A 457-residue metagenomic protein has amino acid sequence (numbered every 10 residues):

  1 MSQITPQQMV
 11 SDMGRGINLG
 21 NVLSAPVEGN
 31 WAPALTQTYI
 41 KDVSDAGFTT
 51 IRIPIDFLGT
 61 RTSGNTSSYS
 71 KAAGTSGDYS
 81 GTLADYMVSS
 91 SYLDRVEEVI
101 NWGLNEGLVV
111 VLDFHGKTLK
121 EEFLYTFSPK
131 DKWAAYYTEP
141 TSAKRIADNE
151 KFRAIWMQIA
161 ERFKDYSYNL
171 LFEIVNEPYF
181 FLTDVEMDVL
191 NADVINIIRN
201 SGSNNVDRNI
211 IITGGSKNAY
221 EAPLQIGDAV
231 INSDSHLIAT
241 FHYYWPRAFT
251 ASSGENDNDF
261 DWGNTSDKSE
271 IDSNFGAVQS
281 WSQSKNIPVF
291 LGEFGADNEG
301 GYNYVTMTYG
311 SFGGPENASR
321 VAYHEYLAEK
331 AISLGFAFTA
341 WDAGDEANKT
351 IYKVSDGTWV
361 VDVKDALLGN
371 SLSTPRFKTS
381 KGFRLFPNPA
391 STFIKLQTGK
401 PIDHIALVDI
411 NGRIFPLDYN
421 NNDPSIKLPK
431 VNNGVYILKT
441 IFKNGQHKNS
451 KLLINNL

Functional and structural regions predicted by a protein language model:
M1-I4, L368-G382: Low-complexity, Pro/Thr/Ser/Gly/Ala-rich linker/spacer regions in secreted, extracellular modular proteins
L19-L35, G64-S67, K71-D85, A134-Y137 (+3 more regions): Acidic/histidine-rich helix-loop elements that form or flank divalent-metal/phosphate-binding sites at the catalytic
L35, Y39-T49, R61, Y69-G116 (+2 more regions): An active-site-proximal structural segment forming one wall of the substrate-binding cleft that immediately precedes
L35-L58, W281, A328-K330, L334-A337: Catalytic domains of carbohydrate-active enzymes, especially glycoside hydrolases
P140-T141, R145-D297, G301, S333-L334: Active-site region of glycoside hydrolase catalytic domains
K268-T358: Substrate-binding cleft of secreted/luminal carbohydrate-active enzymes
F377-L457: C-terminal outer-membrane/trafficking sorting elements
